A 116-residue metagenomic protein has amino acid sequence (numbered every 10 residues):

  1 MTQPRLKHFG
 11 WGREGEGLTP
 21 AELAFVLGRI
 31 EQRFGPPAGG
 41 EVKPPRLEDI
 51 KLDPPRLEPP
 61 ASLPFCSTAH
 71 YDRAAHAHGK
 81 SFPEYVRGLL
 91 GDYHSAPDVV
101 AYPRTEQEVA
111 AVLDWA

Functional and structural regions predicted by a protein language model:
M1-A116: Noncatalytic alpha-helical scaffold of FAD-dependent oxidoreductases
